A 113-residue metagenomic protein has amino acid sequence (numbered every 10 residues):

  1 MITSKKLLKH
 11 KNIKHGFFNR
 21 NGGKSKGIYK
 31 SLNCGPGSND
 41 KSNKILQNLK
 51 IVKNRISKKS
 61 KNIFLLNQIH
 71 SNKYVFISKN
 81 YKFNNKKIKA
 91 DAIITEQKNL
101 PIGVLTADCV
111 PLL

Functional and structural regions predicted by a protein language model:
M1-L113: Active-site microenvironment for binding and transforming phosphate-containing groups
